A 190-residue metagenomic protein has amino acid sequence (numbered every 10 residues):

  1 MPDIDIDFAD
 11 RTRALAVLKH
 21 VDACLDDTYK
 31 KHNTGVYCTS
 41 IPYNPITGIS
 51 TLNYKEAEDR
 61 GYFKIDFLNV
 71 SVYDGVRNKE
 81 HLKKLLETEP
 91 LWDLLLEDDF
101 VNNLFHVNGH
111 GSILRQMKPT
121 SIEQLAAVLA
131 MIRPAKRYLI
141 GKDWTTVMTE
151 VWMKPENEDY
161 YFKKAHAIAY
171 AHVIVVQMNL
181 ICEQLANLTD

Functional and structural regions predicted by a protein language model:
M1-D190: Mg2+-dependent phosphoryl-transfer active-site scaffold
